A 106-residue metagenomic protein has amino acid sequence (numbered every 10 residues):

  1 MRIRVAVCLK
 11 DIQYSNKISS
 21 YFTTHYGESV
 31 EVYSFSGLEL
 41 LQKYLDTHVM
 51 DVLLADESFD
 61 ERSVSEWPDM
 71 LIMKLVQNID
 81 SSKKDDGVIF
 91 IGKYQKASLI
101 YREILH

Functional and structural regions predicted by a protein language model:
M1-L105: Long, basic/Gly/Ser/Thr-rich N-terminal segments that mediate initial subcellular attachment or targeting
